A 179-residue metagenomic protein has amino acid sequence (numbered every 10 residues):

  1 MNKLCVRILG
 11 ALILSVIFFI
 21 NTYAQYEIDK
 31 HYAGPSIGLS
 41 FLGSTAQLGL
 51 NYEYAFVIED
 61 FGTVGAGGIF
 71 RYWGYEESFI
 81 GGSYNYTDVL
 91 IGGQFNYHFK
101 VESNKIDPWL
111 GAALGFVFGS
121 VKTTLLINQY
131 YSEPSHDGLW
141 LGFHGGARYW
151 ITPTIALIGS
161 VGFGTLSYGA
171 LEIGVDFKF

Functional and structural regions predicted by a protein language model:
M1-D29: Cleavable N-terminal export/targeting peptides
Y26-E102: Glycine- and aromatic-enriched membrane insertion/assembly motifs of diderm outer-membrane and organelle channel
A33-I37, A66-F70, G93-F95, P108-L114 (+3 more regions): Membrane-embedded beta-strand positions of outer-membrane beta-barrel proteins
S36-G38, S78-S83, N128-E133, I158-V161: Extracellular loop and loop/strand-boundary signature of outer-membrane beta-barrel proteins
S40-L42, R71-Y75, G115-V121, G164-L166: Structural signature of outer-membrane beta-barrel domains
E53-A55, N96-K100, G146-R148, G162 (+1 more regions): Transmembrane beta-barrel domains of outer membrane proteins
E59-V64, S103-K105, Y149-L157: Repeated loop/turn-to-beta-strand initiation elements of outer-membrane beta-barrel proteins
S167-F179: Outer-membrane beta-barrel "beta-signal"
